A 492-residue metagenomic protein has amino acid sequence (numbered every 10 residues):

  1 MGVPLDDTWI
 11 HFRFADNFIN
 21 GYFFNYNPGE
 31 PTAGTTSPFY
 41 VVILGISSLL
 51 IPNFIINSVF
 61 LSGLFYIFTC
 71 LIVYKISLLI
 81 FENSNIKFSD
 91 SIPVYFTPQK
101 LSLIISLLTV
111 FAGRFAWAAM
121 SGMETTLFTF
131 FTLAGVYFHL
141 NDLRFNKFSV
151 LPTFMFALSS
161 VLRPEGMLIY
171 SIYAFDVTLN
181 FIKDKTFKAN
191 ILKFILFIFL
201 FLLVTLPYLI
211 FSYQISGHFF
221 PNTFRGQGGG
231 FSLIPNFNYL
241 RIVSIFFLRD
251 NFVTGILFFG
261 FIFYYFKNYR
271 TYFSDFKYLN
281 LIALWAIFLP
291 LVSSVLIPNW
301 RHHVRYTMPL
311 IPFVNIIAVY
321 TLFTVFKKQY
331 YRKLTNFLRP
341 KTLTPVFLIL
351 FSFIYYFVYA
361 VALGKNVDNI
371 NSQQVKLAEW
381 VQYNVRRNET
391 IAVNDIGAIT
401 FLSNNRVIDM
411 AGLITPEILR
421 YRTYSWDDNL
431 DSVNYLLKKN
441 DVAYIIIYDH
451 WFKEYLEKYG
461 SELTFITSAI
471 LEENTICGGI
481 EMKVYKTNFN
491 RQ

Functional and structural regions predicted by a protein language model:
P4, W117-L127: Short acidic/glycine- and proline-prone juxtamembrane loop motifs at membrane-interface regions of multi-pass membrane
R13-F14, N20-T36, Y213-N268, L296-I297 (+2 more regions): Membrane-lumen/periplasm interface segments of multi-pass, membrane-embedded glycan/lipid transferases
F60-D90, A134: Transmembrane-helix motifs of polytopic, lipid-linked glycan transferases
C70, A174-V177, F181, L248-F276 (+3 more regions): Hydrophobic, aromatic-rich transmembrane alpha-helices and their immediate juxtamembrane boundary segments
I86-F96, F145-N146, F181-L196, F261-L284 (+2 more regions): Membrane-interface helix-loop-helix junctions at transmembrane boundaries of multi-pass membrane enzymes, predominantly
L103-I105, T109, I195-Y208, Y272-L296 (+2 more regions): Transmembrane alpha-helix segments characteristic of polytopic inner-membrane glycan-assembly/cell-envelope
I105-F111, L133, F138, F148-P164 (+3 more regions): Membrane-interface alpha helices of multi-pass inner-membrane proteins
L127, L162-P164, L168-S171, I256 (+2 more regions): Hydrophobic/aromatic-rich transmembrane helices and adjacent perimembrane loops
